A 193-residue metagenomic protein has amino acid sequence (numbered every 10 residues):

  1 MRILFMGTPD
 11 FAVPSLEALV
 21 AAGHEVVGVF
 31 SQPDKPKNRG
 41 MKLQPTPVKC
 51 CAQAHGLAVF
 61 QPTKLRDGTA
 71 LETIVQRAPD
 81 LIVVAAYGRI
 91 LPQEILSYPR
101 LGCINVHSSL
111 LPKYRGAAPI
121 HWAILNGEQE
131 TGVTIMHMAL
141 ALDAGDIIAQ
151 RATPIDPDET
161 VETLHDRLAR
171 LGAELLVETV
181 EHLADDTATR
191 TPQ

Functional and structural regions predicted by a protein language model:
M1-G40: N-terminal Rossmann-like dinucleotide-binding module
M1-L4, A78-I82: Short active-site oxyanion
T8-F11, T63-R66, Y87-R89: Short beta->alpha connector loops
A22, Q32, L81-Q193: Donor/substrate-binding cores of folate-linked one-carbon enzymes
E25, G56-A58, G102: Conserved beta-strand segments of alpha/beta enzyme cores
G28, Q61, I148-A149: A structural microfeature
P36-D80: N-terminal glycine-/serine-/threonine-rich beta1-alpha1-beta2 phosphate-ribose binding loop of Rossmann-like
